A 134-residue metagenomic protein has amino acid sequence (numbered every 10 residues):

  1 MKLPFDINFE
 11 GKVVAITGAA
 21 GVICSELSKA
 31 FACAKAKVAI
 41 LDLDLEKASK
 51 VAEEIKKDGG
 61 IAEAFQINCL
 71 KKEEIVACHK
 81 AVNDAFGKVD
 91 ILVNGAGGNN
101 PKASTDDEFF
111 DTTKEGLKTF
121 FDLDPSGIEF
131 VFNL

Functional and structural regions predicted by a protein language model:
K2-A39: Canonical Rossmann dinucleotide-binding motif of NAD(H)/NADP(H)-dependent dehydrogenases/reductases, specifically
V13, K37-A39, I61-E63, K88-D90: Structural signature of beta-strand start/N-cap positions in the alpha/beta core of ABC transporter nucleotide-binding
G21, G60, K88-D107, D111: Flexible cofactor-recognition loop at the NAD(P)H-binding site of Rossmann-like short-chain dehydrogenase/reductase
A34-V51: Conserved glycine-rich Rossmann-like NAD(P)H-binding loop of the short-chain dehydrogenase/reductase
A52-K56, E63-Q66, K71-G87: Conserved amphipathic alpha-helix within the SDR
L70, D84, D122-L134: Glycine-rich NAD(P)-binding loop of the Rossmann-fold in SDR/ketoreductase-type enzymes
V76, N99-E129: Conserved mid-core segment of classical short-chain dehydrogenase/reductases
